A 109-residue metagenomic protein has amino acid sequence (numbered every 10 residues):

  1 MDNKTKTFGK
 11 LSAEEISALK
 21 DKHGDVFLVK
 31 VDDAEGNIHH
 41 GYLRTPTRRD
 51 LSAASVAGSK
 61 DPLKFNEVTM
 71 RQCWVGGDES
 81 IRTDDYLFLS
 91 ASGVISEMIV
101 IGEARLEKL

Functional and structural regions predicted by a protein language model:
M1-R49, L109: Short, charged/polar N-terminal "headpieces" of proteins
D33-L109: Short, surface-exposed, charged amphipathic helix/loop patches that serve as local interaction elements
